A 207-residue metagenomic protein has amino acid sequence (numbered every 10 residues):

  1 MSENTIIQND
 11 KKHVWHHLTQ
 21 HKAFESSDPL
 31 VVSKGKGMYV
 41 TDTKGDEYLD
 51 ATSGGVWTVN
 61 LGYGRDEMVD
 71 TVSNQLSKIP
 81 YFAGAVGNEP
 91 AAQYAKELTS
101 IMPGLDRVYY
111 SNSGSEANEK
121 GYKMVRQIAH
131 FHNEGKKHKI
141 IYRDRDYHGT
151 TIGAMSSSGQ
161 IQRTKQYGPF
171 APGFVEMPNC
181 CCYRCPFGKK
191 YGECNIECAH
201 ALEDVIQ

Functional and structural regions predicted by a protein language model:
M1-E3, H17-T19, T43, Y81 (+2 more regions): Intrinsically disordered, low-complexity boundary segments flanking structured domains
M1-K36, Q75, A85, C198: Active-site-adjacent loop/helix segments that line or gate small-molecule/cofactor pockets in enzymes
E3, E47-E134: Glycine-rich loop-to-alpha-helix module at the N-terminal edge of alpha/beta enzyme cores
H13-W15, W57, K139, Y147: Tryptophan-centric aromatic hotspots in well-structured domains and transmembrane helices
P29-A51: Active-site and channel-lining beta-strand-loop segments that bind or position nucleotide-derived/phosphorylated
T41, L61-G62, A154-S158: Short beta-strand-to-turn element immediately C-terminal to the catalytic PLP-Schiff-base lysine in fold type I
K96-Q207: PLP-dependent aspartate aminotransferase-fold enzymes
